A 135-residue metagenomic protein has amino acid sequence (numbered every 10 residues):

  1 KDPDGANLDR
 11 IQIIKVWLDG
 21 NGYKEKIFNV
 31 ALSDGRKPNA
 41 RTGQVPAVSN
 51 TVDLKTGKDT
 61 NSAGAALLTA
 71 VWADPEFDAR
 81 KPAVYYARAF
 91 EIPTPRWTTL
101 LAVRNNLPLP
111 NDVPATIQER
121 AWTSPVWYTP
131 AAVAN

Functional and structural regions predicted by a protein language model:
K1-N135: C-terminal functional module detector
